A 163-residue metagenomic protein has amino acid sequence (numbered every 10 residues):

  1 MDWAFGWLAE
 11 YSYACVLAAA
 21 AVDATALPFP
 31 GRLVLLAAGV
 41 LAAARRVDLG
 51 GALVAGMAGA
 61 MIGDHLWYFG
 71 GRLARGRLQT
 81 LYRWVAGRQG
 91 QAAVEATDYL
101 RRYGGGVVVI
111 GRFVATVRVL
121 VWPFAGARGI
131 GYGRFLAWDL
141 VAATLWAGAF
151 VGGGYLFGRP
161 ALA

Functional and structural regions predicted by a protein language model:
M1-A18, A44-L136, Y155-A163: Membrane-interfacial helix-loop-helix
L17-L33, I110-G111: Transmembrane alpha-helix interface/packing and boundary motifs in multi-pass membrane proteins, characterized by
P28, H65-F69, A147-G152: Membrane-embedded alpha-helical segments of multi-pass transporters/permeases
V34-A43: Short amphipathic helix-loop junctions that connect adjacent transmembrane helices in Major Facilitator Superfamily/SLC
G39-V40, G148-R159: Juxtamembrane "helix exit" motif at the C-terminal ends of alpha-helical transmembrane segments in multi-pass membrane
T116-L120, L140, T144-A147: Hydrophobic alpha-helical transmembrane bundles that constitute the permease/transmembrane domains of multi-pass
